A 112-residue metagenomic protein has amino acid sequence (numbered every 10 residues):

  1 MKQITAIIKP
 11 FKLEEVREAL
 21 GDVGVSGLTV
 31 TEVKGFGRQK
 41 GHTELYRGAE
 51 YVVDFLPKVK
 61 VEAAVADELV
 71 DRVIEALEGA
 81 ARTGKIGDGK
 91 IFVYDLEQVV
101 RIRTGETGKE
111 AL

Functional and structural regions predicted by a protein language model:
M1-L112: Positively charged, small/polar-rich N-terminal and surface patches that mediate targeting and assembly and bind
